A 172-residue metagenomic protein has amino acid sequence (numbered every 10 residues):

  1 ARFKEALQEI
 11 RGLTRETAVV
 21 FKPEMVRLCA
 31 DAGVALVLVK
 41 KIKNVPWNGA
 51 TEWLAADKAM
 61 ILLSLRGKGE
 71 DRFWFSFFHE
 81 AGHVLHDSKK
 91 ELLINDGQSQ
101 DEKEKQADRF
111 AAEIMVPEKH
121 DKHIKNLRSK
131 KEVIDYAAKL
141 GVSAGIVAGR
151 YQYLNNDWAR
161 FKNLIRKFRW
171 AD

Functional and structural regions predicted by a protein language model:
A1-D172: Active-site hotspot residues in diverse enzymes, especially metal/ion-binding acidic/histidine motifs
